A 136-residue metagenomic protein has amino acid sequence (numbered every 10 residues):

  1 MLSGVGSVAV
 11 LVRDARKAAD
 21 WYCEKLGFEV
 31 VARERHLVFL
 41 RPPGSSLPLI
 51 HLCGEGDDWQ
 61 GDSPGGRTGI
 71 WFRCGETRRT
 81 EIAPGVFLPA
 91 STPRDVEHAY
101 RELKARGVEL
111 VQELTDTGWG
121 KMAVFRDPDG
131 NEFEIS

Functional and structural regions predicted by a protein language model:
M1-G6, L26-R126: Vicinal oxygen chelate
V12-D14: Conserved beta-strand-loop-alpha-helix junction that forms the acyl-donor binding cleft
A18, Y22-C23, L103, G130: Conserved active-site tyrosine of GNAT-family acetyltransferases
